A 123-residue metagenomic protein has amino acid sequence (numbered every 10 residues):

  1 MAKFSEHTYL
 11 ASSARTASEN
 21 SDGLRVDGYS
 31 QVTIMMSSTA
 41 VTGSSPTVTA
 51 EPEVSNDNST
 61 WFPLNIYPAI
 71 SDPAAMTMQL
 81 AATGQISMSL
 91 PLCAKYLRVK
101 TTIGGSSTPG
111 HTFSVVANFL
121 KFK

Functional and structural regions predicted by a protein language model:
M1-E19, G28, M36, C93 (+1 more regions): C-terminal interaction-tip segments
L10-R25, T39-T49, N56-S59, M76-Q85 (+1 more regions): Surface-exposed ligand/attachment interfaces on beta-rich extracellular proteins
S30-T42: Proteolytic processing hotspots in large secreted/extracellular or virion-associated proteins and select intracellular
S30-V32, P46-A50, H111-F113: Short beta-strand/loop motifs in extracellular/secreted proteins, especially within beta-sandwich accessory domains
P52-N56, F119-K121: Residue-level signal for short segments within beta-strands and strand-turn junctions of well-structured beta-sheet
S55-Y67: Asp-box/BNR beta-propeller loop motif
I66-A74: Short, solvent-exposed aromatic-acidic interface loops
A82-A94: Short, surface-exposed tryptophan/glycine-enriched loops that mediate extracellular molecular recognition
